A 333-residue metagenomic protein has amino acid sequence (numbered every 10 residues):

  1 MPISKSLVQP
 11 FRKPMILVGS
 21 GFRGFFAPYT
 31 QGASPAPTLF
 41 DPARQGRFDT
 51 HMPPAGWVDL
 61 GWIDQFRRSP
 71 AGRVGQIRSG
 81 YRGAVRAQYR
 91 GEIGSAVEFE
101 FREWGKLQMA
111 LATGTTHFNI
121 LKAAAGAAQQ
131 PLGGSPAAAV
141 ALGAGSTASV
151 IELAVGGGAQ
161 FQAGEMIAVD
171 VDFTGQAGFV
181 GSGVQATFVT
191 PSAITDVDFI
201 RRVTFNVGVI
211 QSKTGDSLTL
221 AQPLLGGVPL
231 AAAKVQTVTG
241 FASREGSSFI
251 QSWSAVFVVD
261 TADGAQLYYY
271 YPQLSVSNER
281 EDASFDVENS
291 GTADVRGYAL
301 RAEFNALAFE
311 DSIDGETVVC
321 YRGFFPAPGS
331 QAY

Functional and structural regions predicted by a protein language model:
P2-T115, I120, G133, T204 (+2 more regions): Solvent-exposed edge beta-strands and adjacent loop segments that serve as assembly or binding interfaces
Y29-P53, F173-V203, V259-G264, F309-I313: Acidic Ser/Thr/Pro-rich low-complexity disordered segments that often serve as glycosylated linkers/stalks around
G83-A87, T195-D196, T237-E245: Short secondary-structure capping micro-motifs at structural edges
A96-E100, V150-E152, S254-V256, D294-Y298: Beta-strand secondary-structure signal
A110-P223: Autoprocessing Asn-cyclization modules and mimics
T115-A138, F241-S247, G315-Y333: Short, cationic low-complexity segments
M166, G175-Q185, V203, G208 (+1 more regions): Short helix-loop boundary/capping segments
P223, Y270-Y333: Mixed-charge, glycine-accented linear interaction segment located at domain edges/termini
